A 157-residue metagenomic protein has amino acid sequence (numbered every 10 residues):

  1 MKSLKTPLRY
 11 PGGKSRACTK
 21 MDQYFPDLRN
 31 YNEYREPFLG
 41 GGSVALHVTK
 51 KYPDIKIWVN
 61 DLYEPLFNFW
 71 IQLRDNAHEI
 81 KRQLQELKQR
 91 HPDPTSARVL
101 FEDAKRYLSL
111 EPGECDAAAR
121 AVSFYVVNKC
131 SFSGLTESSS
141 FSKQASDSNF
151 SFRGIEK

Functional and structural regions predicted by a protein language model:
K2-L28, N76-K157: SAM-dependent nucleic-acid methyltransferase catalytic core
N30-P92: Conserved S-adenosyl-L-methionine
